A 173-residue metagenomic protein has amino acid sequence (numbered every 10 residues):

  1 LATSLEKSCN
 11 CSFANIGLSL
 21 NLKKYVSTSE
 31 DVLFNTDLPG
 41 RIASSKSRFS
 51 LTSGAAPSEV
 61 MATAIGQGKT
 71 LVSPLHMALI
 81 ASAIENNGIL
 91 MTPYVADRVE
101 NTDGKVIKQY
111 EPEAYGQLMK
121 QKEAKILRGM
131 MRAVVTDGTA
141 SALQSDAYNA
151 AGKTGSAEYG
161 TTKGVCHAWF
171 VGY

Functional and structural regions predicted by a protein language model:
L1-Y173: Beta-lactam-recognizing serine transpeptidase/beta-lactamase-like catalytic domain environment
